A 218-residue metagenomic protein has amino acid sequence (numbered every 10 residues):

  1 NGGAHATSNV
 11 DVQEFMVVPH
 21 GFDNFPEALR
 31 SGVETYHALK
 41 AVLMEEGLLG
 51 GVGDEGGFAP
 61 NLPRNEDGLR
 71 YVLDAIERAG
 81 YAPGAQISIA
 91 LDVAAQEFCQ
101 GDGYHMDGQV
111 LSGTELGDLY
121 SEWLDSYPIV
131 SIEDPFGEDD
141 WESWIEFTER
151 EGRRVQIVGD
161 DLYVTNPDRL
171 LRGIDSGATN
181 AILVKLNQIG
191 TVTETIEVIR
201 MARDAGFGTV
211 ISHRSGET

Functional and structural regions predicted by a protein language model:
N1-G53: Mobile "lid/hinge" segments at catalytic clefts and subdomain interfaces of large enzymes
A4-H5, F58-A59, V192, T218: Gly/Ser/Thr-rich beta-alpha loop segments that engage phosphate groups in nucleotides
E14-F25, L49-N65, A94-D107: Active-site-proximal beta-alpha loop/turn segments in soluble metabolic enzymes
E66-T218: Catalytic core of soluble alpha/beta enzymes
